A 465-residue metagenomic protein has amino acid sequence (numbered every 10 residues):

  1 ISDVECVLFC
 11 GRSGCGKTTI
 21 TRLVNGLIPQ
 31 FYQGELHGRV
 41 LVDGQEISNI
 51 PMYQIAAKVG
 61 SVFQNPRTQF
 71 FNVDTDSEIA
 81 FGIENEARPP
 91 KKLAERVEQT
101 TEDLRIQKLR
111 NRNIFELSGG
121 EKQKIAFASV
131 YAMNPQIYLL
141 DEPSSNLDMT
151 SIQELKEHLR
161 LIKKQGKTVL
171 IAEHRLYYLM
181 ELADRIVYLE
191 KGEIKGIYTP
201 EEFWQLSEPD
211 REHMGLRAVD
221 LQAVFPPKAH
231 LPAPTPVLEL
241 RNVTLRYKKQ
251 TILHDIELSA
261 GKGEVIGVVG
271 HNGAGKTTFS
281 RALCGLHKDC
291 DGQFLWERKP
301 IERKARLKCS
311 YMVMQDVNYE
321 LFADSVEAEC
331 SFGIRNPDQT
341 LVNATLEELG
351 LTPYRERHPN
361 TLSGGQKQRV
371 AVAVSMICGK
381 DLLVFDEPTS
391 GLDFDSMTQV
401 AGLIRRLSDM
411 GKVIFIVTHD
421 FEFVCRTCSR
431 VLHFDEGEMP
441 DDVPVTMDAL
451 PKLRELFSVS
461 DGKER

Functional and structural regions predicted by a protein language model:
C10-R12, V269-H271: The feature captures the beta-strand-to-loop junction immediately N-terminal to the Walker
N25, C284: Helix-to-loop junction immediately C-terminal to a conserved catalytic motif
K91-L109, Q339-Y354: Conserved ABC ATPase "signature" region
N113-L117, E121, H358-L362, Q366: Conserved ABC ATPase signature
Y138-D141, L383-D386: Catalytic Walker B motif of ABC-type/P-loop ATPase nucleotide-binding domains
E173-H174, T418-H419: H-loop/switch region of ABC-family ATPase nucleotide-binding domains
E193-G215, E438-D461: Conserved beta-strand-loop-alpha-helix hinge in the C-terminal portion of ABC ATPase nucleotide-binding domains
